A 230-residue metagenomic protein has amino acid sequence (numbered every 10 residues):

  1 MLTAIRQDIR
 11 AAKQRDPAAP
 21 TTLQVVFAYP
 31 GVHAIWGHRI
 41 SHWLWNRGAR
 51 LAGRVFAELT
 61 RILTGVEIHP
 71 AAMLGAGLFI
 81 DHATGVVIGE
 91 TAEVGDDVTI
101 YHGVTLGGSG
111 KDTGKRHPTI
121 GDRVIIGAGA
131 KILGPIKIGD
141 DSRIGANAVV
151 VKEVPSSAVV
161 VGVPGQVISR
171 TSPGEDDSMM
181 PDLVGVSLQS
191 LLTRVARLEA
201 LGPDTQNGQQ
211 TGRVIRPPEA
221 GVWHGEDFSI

Functional and structural regions predicted by a protein language model:
M1-T60, G174-I230: Terminal amphipathic alpha-helical/low-complexity segments used for targeting or macromolecular assembly
R61-I168: Structural signal for interior beta-strand "rungs" in well-ordered beta-sheet cores of soluble enzyme domains
